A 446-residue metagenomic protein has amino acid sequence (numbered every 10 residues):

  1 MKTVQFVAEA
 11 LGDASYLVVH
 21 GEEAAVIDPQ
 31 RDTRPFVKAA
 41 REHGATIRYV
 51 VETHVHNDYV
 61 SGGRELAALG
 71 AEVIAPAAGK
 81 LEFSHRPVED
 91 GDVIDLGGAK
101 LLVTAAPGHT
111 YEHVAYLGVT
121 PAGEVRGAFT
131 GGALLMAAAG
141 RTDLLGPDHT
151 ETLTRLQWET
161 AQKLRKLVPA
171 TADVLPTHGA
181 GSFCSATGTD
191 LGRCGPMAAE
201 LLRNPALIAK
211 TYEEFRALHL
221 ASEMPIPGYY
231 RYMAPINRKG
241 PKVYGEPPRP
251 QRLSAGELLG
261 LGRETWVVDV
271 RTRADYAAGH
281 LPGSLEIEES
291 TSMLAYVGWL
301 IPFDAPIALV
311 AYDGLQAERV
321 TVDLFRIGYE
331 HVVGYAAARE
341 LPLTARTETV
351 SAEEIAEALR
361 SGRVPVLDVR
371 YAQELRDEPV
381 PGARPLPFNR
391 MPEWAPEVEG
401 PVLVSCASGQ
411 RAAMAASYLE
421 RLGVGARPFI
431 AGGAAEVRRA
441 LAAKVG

Functional and structural regions predicted by a protein language model:
M1-T46, Y116-G131, A137: Conserved beta-strand hairpin/beta-sheet module of binuclear metal-dependent hydrolase folds, prominently
K2-F6, Y16-V19, V93-G123, G127 (+1 more regions): Core dinuclear metal-dependent hydrolase active-site scaffold
V18, D28, H54, L66 (+8 more regions): Divalent metal-coordination and catalytic microenvironments
A24, K100, T110-S222: Metallo-beta-lactamase
V26, T33-H43, E72-D95: Histidine-rich, glycine-flanked metal-binding segment
V26-I27, I47-H56, E72-A78, A105-G108 (+4 more regions): Active-site neighborhood of phospho(di)ester-bond hydrolases with catalytic His/Asp-centered motifs
T33-I74: Active-site metal-binding motif and surrounding structural segment of the metallo-beta-lactamase
L81, R141-D143, A198-P235, P241-K242 (+3 more regions): Rhodanese-like catalytic fold shared by cysteine-dependent sulfurtransferases and DSP/PTP-type phosphatases
